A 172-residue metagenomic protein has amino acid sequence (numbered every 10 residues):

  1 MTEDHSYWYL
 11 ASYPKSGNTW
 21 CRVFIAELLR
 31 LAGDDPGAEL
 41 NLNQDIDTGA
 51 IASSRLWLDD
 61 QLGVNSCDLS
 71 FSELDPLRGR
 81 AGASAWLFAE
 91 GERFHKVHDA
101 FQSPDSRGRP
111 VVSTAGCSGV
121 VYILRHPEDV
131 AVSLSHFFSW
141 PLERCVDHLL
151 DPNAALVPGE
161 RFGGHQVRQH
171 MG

Functional and structural regions predicted by a protein language model:
M1-G172: PAPS-dependent sulfotransferase catalytic domain
